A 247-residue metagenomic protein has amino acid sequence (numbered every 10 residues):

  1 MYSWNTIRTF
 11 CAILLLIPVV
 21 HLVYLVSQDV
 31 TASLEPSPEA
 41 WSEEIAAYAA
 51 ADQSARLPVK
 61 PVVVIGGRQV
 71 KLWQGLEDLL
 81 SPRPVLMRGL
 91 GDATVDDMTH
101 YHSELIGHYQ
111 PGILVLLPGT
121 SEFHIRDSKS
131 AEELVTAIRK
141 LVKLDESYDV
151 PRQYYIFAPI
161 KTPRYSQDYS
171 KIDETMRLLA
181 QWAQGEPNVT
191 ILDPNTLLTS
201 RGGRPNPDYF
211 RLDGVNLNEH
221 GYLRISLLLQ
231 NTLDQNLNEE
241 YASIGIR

Functional and structural regions predicted by a protein language model:
M1-P61, N236-R247: N-terminal secretory targeting modules
S54, V59-G75, G91-A93: Catalytic nucleophile-elbow at a beta strand-turn-alpha helix junction centered on a G-D-S/GDSL motif, marking
P61, I113-V115, Q153: Structural motif
V70-L79, P84, D97-V135, P159-P163: Oxyanion-hole/transition-state-stabilizing segment in secreted/luminal serine hydrolases and related acyltransferases
P84-L86, Q153, N188-T190: Conserved beta-strand segments of alpha/beta enzyme cores
L117-F123, D145-E174, N195-R201: Active-site segments of SGNH/GDSL-like serine hydrolases that catalyze O-acetyl group transfer/hydrolysis on lipids
S130-K140, K171-M176: Charged helix-capping and loop-helix junction motifs
P163-R247: Catalytic His-Asp segment of secreted/periplasmic serine-dependent ester chemistry enzymes
